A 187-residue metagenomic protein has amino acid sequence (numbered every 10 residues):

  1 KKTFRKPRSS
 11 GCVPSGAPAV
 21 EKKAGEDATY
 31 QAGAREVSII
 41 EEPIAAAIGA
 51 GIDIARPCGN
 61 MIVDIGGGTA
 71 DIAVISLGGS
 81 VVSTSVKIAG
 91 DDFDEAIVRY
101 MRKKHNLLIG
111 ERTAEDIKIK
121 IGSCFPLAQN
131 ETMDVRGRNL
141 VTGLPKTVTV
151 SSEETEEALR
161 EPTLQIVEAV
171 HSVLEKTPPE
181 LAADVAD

Functional and structural regions predicted by a protein language model:
K1-I65, A73-D187: Nucleotide/phosphate-binding catalytic cleft detector across ATP-hydrolyzing and phosphate-transferring enzymes
G68: Conserved Rossmann-like nucleotide-cofactor binding loop
